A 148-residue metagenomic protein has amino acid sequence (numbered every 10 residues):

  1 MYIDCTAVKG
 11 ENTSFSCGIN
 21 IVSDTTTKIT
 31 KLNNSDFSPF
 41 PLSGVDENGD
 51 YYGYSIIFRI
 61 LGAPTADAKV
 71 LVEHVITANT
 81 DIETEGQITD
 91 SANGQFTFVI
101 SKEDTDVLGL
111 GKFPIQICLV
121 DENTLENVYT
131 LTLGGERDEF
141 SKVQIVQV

Functional and structural regions predicted by a protein language model:
M1-V148: Contiguous segments within soluble domain cores/interaction surfaces
